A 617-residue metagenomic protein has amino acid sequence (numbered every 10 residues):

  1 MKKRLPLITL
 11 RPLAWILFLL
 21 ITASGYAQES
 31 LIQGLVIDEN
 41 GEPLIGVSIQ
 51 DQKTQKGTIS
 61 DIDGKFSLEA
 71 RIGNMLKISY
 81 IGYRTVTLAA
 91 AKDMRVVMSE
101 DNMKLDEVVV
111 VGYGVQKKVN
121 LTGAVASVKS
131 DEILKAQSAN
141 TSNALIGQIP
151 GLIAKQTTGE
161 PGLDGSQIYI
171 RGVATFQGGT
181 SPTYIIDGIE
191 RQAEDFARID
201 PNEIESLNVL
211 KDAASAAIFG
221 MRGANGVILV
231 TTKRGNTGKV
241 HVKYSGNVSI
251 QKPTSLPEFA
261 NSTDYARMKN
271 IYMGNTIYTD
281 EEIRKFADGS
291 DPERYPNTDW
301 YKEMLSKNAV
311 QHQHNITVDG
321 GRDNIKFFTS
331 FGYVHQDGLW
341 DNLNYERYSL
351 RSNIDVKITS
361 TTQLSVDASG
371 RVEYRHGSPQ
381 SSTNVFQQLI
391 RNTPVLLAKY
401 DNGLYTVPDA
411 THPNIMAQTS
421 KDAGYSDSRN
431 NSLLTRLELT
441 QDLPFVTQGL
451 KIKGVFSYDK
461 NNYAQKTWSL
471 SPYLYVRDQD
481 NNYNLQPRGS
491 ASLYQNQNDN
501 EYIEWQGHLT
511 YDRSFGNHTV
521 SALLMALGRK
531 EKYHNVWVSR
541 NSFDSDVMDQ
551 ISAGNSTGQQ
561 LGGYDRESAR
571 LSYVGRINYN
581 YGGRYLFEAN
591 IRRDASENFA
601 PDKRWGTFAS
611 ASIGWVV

Functional and structural regions predicted by a protein language model:
K2-L17, I21-R351, V356-I358, Q363-D367: Short, small/polar-rich motifs associated with maturation and membrane association, primarily at protein termini
I16, L152, G235-V242, G320-F327 (+7 more regions): Secondary-structure transition into beta-strands, especially the periplasmic turns and strand N-termini that construct
L210-D212, P296-K302, V334-D337, I415-G424 (+4 more regions): Extracytoplasmic loops and strand-loop junctions of Gram-negative outer membrane beta-barrel proteins
G220, P257-A260, W340-E346, S378-T383 (+3 more regions): Outer-membrane beta-barrel translocator domains and adjoining extracellular loop/strand segments of Gram-negative
Y244-I250, F331-Y333, V366-V372, G454-K460 (+3 more regions): Transmembrane beta-barrel strands of outer-membrane/channel proteins
P253-S255, P292-G332, Q336-L343, S349-I415 (+4 more regions): Flexible loop and strand-edge segments within Gram-negative outer membrane beta-barrel domains
T263-P296, N384-I415, S469-A491, K532-L561: Surface-exposed loop/turn segments flanking beta-strands in extracellular/periplasmic regions
K307-D323, G332-V334, M416-T467, L493-S514 (+4 more regions): Outer-membrane beta-barrel transmembrane strands
